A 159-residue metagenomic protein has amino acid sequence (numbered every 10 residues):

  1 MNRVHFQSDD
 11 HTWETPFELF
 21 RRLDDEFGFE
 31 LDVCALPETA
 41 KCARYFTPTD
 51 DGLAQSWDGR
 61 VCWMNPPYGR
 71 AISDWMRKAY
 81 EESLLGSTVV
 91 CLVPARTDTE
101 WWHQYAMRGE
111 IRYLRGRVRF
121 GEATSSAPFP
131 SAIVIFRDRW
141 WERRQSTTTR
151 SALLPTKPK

Functional and structural regions predicted by a protein language model:
M1-K159: Class I S-adenosyl-L-methionine-dependent methyltransferase catalytic core
